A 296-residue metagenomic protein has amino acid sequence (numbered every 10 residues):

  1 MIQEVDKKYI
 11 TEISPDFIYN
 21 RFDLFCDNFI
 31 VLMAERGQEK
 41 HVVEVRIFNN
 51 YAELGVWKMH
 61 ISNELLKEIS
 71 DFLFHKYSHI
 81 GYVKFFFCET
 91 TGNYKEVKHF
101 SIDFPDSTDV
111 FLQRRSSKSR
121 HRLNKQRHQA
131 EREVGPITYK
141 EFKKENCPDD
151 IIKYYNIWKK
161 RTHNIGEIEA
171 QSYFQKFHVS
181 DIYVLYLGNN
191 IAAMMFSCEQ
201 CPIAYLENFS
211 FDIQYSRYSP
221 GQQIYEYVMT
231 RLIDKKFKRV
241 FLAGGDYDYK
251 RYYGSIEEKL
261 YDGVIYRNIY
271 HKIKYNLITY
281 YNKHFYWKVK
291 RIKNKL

Functional and structural regions predicted by a protein language model:
M1-N50, F86-H99, D106-R217: A conserved beta-strand-loop-helix scaffold within acyl/acetyltransferase catalytic domains
R36-E96, C201-K259: Acyl-donor binding region in acyl/amide transferases
W57-I61, I102-F104, K144: Short beta-strand-to-loop capping motifs
S62, L66, S119, I278 (+1 more regions): Intrinsic-disorder-associated interaction segments
C88-R114, K235-L296: Active-site/acyl-donor-binding loops of N-acyltransferases
D106, K125-H128, H163-I165, F209-S210 (+4 more regions): Glycine-rich loops and low-complexity Gly/Arg-rich segments that provide flexible linkers or classic glycine-based
Q129-G135, E169-S172, I213-Y215, E226-M229 (+4 more regions): Short C-terminal domain-edge/linker segments immediately following a structured domain
